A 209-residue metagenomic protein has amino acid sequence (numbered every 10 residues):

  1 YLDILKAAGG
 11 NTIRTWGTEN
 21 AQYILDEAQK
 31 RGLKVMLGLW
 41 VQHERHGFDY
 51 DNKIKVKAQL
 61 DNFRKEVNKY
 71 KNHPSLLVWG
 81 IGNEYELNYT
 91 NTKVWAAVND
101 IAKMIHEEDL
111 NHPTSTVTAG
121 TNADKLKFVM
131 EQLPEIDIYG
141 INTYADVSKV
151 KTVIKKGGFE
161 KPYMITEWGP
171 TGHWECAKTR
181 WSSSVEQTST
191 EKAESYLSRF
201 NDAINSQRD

Functional and structural regions predicted by a protein language model:
Y1-Y139, A145, G157-K161: Active-site mouth of glycoside hydrolases
K6, T152-D209: Substrate-binding clefts and catalytic carboxylate motifs of secreted carbohydrate-active enzymes
E44-Y50, S148-T152, H173-A177: Short, charged, surface-exposed secondary-structure boundary motifs
A119-G120, Y144, W168-G169, H173: Histidine- and/or cysteine-centered catalytic micro-motif in compact active-site loops
I141-K149, A193-E194: Active-site glycine- and acidic-residue-rich loops that bind and position anionic ligands or nucleotide-like cofactors
